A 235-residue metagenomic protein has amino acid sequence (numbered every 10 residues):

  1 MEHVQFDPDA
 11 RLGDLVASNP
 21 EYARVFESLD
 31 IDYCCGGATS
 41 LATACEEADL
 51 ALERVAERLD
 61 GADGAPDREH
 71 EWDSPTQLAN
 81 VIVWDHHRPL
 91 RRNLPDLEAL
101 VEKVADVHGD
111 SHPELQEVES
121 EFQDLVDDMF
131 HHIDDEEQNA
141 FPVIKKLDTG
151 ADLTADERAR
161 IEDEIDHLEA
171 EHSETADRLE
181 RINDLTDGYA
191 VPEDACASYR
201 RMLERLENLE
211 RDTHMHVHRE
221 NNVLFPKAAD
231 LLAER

Functional and structural regions predicted by a protein language model:
M1-R235: Small-residue-biased structural context
